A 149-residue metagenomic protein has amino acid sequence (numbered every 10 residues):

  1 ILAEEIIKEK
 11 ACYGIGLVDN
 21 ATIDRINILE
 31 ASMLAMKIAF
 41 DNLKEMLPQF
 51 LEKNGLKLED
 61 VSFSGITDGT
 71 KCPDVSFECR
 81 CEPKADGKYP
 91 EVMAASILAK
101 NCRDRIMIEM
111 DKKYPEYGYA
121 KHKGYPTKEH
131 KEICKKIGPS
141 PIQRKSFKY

Functional and structural regions predicted by a protein language model:
I1-Y149: RNase H-like, Mg2+-dependent phosphodiesterase core, and more generally RNA phosphate-backbone-engaging helix-loop
